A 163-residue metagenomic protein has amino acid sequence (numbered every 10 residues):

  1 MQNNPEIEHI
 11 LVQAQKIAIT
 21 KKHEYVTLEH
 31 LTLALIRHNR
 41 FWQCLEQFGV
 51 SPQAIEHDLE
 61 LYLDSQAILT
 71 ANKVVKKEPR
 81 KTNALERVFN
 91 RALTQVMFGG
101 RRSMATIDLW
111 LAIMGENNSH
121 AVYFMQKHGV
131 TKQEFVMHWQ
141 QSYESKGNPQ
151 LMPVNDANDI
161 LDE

Functional and structural regions predicted by a protein language model:
M1-E163: Histone-fold recognition with a strong bias for associated Lys/Arg-rich disordered tails
